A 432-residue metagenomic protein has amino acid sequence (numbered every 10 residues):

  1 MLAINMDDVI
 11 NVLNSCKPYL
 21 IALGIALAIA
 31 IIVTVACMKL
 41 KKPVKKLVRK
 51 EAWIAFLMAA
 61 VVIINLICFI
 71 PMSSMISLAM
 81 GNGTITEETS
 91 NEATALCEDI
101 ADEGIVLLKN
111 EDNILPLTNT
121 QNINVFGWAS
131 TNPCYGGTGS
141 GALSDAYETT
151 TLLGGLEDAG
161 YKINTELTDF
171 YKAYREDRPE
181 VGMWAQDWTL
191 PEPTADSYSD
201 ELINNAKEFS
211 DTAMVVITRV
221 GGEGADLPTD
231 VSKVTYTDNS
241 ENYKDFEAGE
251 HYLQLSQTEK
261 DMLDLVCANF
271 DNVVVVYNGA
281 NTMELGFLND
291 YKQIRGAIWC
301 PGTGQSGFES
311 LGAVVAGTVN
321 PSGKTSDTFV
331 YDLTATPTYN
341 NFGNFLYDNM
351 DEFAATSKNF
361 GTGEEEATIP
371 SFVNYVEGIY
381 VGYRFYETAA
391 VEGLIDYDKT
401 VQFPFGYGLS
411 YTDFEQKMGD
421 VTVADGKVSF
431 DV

Functional and structural regions predicted by a protein language model:
M1-V432: C-terminal non-catalytic regions of proteins with extracellular/luminal or membrane-system context
